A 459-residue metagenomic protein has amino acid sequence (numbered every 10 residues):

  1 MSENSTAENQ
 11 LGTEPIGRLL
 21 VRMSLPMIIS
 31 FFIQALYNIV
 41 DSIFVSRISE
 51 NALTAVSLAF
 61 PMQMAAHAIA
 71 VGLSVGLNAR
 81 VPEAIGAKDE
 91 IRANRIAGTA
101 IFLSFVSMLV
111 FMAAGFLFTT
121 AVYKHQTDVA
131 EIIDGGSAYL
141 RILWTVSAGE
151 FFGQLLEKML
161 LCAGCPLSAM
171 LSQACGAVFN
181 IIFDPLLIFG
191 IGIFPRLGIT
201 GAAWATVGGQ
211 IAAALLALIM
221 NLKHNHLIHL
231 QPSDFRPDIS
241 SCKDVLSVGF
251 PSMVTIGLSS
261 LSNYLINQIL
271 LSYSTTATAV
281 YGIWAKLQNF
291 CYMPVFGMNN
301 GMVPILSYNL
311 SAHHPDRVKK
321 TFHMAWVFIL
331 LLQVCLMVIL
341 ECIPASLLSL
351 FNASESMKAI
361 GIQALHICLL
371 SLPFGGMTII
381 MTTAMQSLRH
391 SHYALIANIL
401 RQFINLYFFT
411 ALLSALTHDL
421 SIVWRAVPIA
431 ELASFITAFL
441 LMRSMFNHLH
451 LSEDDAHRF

Functional and structural regions predicted by a protein language model:
M1-S24, V81-A148, F194-F250, L306-S371 (+1 more regions): Short alpha-helical transmembrane segments in multi-pass integral membrane proteins
T13, G17-L36, V40, M62-I69 (+8 more regions): Residue-level signal for short hydrophobic patches within transmembrane helices of multi-pass membrane transporters
R22-D41, I142, G153, G176 (+5 more regions): Transmembrane helical elements of multi-pass membrane transporters/channels
F32, L36-T54, Y123-A130, L186-L197 (+5 more regions): Helix-terminus/linker motif at the lipid-water interface of multi-pass membrane proteins
F44-M64, I96, E131-G135, I199-T200 (+6 more regions): Interfacial/gating helices of multi-pass transporter permease domains
L53-F116, E150-A169, V280-V338, C342-P344 (+1 more regions): Small-residue-rich hydrophobic transmembrane alpha-helices
A65-A68, N180-P185, A214-L218, F290-M293 (+3 more regions): Hydrophobic transmembrane alpha-helices of multi-pass small-molecule transporters
S74, N78, L143-C162, A169-A177 (+5 more regions): Short runs within selected transmembrane alpha-helices of multi-pass transporters and secretion channels
